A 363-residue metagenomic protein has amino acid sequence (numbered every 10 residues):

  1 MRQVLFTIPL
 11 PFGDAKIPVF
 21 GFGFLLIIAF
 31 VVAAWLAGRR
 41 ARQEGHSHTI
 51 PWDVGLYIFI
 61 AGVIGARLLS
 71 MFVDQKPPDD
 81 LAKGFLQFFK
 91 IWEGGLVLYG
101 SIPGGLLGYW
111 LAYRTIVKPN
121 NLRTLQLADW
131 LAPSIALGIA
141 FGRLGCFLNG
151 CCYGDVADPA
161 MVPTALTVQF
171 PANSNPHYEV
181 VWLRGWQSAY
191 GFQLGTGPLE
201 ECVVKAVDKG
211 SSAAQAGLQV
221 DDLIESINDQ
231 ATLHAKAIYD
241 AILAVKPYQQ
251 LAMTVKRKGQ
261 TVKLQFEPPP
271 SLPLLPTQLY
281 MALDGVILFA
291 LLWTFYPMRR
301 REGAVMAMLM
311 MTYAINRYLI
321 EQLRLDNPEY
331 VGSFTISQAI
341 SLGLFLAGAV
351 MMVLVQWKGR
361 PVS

Functional and structural regions predicted by a protein language model:
M1-S363: Hydrophobic, membrane-interfacing alpha helices
